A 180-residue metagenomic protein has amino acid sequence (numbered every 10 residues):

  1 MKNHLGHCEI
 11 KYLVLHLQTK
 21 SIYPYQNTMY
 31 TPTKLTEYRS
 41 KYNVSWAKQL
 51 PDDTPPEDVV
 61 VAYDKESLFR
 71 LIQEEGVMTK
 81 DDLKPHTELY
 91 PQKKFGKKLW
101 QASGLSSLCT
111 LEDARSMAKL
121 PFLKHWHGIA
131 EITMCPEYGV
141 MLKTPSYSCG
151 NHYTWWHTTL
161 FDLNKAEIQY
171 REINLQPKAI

Functional and structural regions predicted by a protein language model:
H4-C8, L13-L17, Q26: Short hydrophobic targeting helices and cationic amphipathic motifs that mediate membrane/organellar targeting
Y25-L99, I180: ADP-ribose/NAD+-binding catalytic cleft of ART/PARP-like enzymes
Q73-K84, P136-K143, L163: Short, surface-exposed beta-strand/loop "edge" segments at domain boundaries and coil↔beta transitions
P91-D162: ADP-ribosyltransferase catalytic core
W156-I180: Charged phosphate-binding loop/patch that engages nucleotide di/tri-phosphates or the phosphate backbone of nucleic
